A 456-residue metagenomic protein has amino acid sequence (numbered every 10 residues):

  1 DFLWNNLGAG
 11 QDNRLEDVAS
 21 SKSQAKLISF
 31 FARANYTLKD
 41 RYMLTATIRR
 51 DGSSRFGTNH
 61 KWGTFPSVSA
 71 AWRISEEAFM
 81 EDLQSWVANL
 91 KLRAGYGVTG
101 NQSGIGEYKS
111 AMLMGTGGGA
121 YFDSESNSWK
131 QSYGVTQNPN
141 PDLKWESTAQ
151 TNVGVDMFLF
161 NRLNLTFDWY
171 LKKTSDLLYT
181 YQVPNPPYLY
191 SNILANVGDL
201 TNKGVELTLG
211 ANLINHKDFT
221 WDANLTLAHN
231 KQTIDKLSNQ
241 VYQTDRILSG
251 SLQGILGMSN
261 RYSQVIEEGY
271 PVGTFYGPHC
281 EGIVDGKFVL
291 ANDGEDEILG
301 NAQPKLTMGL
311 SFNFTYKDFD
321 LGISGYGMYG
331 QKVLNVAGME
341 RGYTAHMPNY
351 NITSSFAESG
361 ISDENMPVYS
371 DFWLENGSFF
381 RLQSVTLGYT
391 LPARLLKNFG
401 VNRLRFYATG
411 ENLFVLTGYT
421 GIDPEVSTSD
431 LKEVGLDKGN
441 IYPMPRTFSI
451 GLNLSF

Functional and structural regions predicted by a protein language model:
D1-L256, G309, K317, G327 (+1 more regions): Extracellular/periplasmic, surface-exposed regions of secreted and cell-surface proteins
D1-S21, G118-N138, G250-L299, P348-W373: Flexible glycine-rich, low-complexity coil/linker segments exposed to the extracellular/periplasmic environment
Y36, T274, G282, F312-F314: Short aromatic-centered micro-motifs
P66-I74, G342-T353: Long amphipathic alpha-helical scaffold regions
N89-K91, A228, Y329-V333, M339-T344: Short edge-strand/loop segments of extracellular domains
T233-D235, D285-K287, A291, G330-L334: Short acidic/glycine-rich loop or secondary-structure boundary segments that cap or lie
E268, N301, A345, G421 (+1 more regions): Compositionally biased, intrinsically disordered/low-complexity regions enriched for serine, proline and threonine
A302-L334: Glycine-rich, aromatic-lined ligand/substrate-binding cores of catalytic and carbohydrate-binding domains
